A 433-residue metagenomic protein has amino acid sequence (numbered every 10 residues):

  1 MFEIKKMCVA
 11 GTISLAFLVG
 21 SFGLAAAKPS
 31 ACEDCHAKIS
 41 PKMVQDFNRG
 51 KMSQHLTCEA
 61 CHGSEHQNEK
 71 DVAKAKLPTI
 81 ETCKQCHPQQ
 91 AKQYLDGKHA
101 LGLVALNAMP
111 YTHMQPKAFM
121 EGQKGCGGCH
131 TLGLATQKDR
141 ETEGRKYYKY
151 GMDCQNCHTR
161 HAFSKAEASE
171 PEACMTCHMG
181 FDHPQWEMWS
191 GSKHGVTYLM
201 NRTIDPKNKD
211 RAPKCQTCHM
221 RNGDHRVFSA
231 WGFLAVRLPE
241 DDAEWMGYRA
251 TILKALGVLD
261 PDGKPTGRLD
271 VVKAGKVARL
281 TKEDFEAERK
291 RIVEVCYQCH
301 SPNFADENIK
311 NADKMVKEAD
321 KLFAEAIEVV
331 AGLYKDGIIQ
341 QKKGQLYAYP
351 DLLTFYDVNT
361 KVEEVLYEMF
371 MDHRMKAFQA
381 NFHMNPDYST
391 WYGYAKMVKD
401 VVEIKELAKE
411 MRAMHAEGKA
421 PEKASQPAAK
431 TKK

Functional and structural regions predicted by a protein language model:
M1-K5: N-terminal secretory signal peptides that target proteins for export/translocation
V9-A10, P427: Intrinsically disordered and other compositionally biased segments
A10-S21: Bacterial N-terminal signal peptides
G23-K433: Short sequence/structural segments immediately N-terminal
